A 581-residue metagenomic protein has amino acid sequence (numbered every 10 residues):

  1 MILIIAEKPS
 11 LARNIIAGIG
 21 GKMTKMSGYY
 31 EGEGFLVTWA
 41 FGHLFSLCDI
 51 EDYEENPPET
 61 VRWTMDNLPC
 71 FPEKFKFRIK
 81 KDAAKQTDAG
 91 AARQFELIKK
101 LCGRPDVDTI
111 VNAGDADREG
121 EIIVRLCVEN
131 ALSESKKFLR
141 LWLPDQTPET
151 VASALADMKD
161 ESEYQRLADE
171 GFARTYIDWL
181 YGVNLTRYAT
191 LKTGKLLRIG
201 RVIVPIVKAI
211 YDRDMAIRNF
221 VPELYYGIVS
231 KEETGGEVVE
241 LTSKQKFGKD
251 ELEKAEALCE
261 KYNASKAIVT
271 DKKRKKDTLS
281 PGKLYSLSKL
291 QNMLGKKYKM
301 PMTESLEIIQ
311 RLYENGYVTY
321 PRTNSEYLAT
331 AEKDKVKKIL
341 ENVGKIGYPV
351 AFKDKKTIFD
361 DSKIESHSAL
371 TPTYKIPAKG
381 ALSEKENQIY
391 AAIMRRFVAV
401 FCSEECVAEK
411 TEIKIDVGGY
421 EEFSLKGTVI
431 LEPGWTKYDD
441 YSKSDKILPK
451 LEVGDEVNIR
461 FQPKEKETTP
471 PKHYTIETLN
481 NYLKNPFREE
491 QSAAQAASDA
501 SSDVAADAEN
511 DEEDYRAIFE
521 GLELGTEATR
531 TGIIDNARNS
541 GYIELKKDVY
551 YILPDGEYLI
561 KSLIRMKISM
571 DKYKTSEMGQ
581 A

Functional and structural regions predicted by a protein language model:
M1, Y313-L340, F359-I376, E405 (+2 more regions): Catalytic phosphate-handling regions of large nucleic-acid enzymes and associated NTPases
M1-T175, W179, T469-P470: Intrinsically disordered, low-complexity regulatory segments
K8, R311-N315, I534-S540: Basic amphipathic alpha-helical segments that dock to polyanions
L11, G120-I123, D169, A173 (+8 more regions): Hydrophobic (often cysteine-bearing) scaffold residues that line and stabilize catalytic clefts of nucleotide/cofactor
M23-G28, E161-R166, R187-T190, M215-F220 (+2 more regions): Active-site phosphate-binding and catalytic loops of NTP-dependent enzymes
G34-L36, L44-A89, K100, L197-E314 (+3 more regions): Long, highly charged, low-complexity internal segments
T319-G344, F519-I568: Accessory beta->alpha helical hairpin/"wing" motif in late/C-terminal subdomains of nucleic-acid enzymes
Y348-I376, I568-A581: Leucine-rich, amphipathic alpha-helical/linker segments
